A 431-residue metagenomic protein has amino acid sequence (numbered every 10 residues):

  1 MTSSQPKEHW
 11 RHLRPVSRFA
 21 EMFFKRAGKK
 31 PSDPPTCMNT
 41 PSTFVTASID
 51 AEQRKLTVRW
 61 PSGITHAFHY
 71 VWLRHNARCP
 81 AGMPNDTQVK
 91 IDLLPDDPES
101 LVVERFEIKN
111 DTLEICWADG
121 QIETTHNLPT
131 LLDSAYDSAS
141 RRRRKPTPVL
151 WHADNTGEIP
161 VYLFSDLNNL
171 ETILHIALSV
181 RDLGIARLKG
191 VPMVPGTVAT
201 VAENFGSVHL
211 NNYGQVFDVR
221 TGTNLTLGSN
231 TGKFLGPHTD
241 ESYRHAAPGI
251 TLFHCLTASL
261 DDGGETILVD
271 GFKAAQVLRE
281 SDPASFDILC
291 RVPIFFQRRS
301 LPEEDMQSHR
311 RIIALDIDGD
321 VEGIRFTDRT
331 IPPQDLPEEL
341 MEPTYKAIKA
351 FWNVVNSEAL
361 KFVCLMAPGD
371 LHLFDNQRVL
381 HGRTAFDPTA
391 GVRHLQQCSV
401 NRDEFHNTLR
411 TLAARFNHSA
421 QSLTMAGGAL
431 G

Functional and structural regions predicted by a protein language model:
M1-Q5, L13: Polybasic, low-complexity intrinsically disordered segments
H9, L13-V16, S242, A385: Alpha-helical and His/Cys-centered functional microenvironments
W10, V16-K29, D33-N169: Motif-centric detector for short Cys/His coordination patterns
D137, R144-H175, S179-I185, G190-V191 (+1 more regions): Active-site environment of non-heme Fe oxygenases that use a 2-His-1-carboxylate facial triad
